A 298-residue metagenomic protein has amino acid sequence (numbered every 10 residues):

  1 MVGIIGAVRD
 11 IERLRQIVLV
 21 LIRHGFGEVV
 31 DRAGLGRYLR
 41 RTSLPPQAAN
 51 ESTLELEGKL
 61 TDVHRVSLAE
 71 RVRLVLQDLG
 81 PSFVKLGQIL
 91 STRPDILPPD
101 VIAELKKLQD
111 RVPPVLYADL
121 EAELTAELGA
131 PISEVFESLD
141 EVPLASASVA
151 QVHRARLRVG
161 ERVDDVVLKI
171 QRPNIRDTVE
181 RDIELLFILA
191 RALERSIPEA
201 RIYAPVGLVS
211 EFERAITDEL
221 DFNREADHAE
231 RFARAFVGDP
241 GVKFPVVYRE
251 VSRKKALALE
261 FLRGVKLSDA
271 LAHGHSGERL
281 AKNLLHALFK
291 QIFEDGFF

Functional and structural regions predicted by a protein language model:
M1-Q151, L157, R162, E180-P205: N-terminal accessory/targeting segments that precede structured cores
G87, V152, L168, E225 (+1 more regions): Residue-level signature of catalytic and energy-coupling elements of molecular machines, predominantly ATP/GTP-dependent
P99, K106-P113, T125-A126, R176-R181 (+1 more regions): ATP-dependent phospho-/nucleotidyl transfer catalytic cores
A145-R156, L168, N283-F298: Active-site acidic catalytic loop and adjacent metal/ATP-binding pocket of ATP-dependent phosphoryl transfer enzymes
L157, I170, E260-F261: Residue-level recognition of conserved beta-strand positions in structured domain cores
G160, P173-I175: Short coil/turn motifs at secondary-structure junctions
D164-V166: Glycine-rich phosphate/pyrophosphate-binding loop shared by adenosine-nucleotide-utilizing enzymes
